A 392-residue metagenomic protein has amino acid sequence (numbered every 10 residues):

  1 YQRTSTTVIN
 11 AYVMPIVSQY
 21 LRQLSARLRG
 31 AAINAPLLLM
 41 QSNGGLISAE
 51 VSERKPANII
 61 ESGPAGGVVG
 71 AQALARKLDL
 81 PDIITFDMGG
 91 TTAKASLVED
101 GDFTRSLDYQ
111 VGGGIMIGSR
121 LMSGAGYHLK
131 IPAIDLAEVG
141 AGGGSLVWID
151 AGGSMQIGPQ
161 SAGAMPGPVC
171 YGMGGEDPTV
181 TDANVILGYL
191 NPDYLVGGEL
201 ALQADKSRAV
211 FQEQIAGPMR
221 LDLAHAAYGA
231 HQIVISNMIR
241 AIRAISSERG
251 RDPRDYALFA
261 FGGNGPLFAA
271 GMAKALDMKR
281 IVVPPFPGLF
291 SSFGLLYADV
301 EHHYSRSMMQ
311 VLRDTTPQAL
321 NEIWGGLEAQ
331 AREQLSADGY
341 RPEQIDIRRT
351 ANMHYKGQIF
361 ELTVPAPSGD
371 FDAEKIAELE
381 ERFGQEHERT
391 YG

Functional and structural regions predicted by a protein language model:
Y1-A11: N-terminal, positively charged, Ser/Thr/Ala/Gly-biased leader segments that form transit/presequence-like amphipathic
M14-S18: Short beta-strand to alpha-helix junction loop
L21-Q156, L202-F268: ATP-dependent carbohydrate kinase catalytic cores
I60, A137-V139, G172, P285 (+1 more regions): Short conserved micro-motifs on helix faces and helix-strand junctions that flank and scaffold key functional residues
L80, G90, V98, A141-G144 (+5 more regions): C-terminal, non-catalytic interaction/recognition modules in large multi-subunit enzymes and RNPs
